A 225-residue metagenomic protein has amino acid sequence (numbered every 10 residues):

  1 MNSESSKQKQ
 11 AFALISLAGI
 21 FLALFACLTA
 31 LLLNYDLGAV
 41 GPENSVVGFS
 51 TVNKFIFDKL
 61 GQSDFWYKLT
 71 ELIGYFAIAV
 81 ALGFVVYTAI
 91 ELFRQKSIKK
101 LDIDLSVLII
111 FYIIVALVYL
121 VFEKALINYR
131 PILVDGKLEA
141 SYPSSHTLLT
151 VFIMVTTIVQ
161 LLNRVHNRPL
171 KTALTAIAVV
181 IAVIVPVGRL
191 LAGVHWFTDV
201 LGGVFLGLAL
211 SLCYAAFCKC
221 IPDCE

Functional and structural regions predicted by a protein language model:
M1-A11, E91-I103, E225: Membrane-interfacial, low-structure loops and terminal tails that flank and connect transmembrane helices in multi-pass
N2-V80, E123-V134: N-terminal transmembrane-helix/juxtamembrane module of multi-pass inner/ER membrane proteins
S6, L60-E71, K96, K100 (+4 more regions): Membrane-helix interfacial "entry" motifs
K7-S16, A30-L33, V134-E225: Membrane-embedded catalytic cores of phosphoryl/pyrophosphoryl-handling enzymes
A23, F76-V80, L108-L120, V204 (+1 more regions): Alpha-helical transmembrane spans of integral membrane proteins, capturing the lipid-embedded, hydrophobic core of TM
V40-P42, T88-A173: Membrane-interface loops
T70-A77, S106, I110, S145 (+3 more regions): Alpha-helical transmembrane segments of integral membrane proteins, emphasizing hydrophobic/aromatic residues
V80-T88: Central hydrophobic cores of alpha-helical transmembrane segments in multi-pass inner-membrane proteins across all
